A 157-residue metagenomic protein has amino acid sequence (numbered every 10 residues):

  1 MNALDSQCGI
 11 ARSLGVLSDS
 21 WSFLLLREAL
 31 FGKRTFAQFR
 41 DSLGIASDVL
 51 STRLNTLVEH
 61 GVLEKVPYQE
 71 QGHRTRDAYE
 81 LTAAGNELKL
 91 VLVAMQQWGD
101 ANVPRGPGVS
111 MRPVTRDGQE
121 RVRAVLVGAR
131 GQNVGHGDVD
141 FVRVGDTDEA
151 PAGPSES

Functional and structural regions predicted by a protein language model:
M1-D5: N-terminal intrinsically disordered/low-complexity leader segments
C8-V49: N-terminal helix-turn-helix DNA-binding core of bacterial DNA-binding proteins
S18, Q69-L92: Basic, amphipathic "hinge/linker" alpha-helix immediately C-terminal to the N-terminal HTH DNA-binding motif
L54-N55: Short, hydrophobic-biased segments on the C-terminal half of alpha helices that form "recognition helices"
G61-V62: Glycine-centered, phosphate/nucleic-acid-interacting loop/turn motifs that mediate DNA/RNA or nucleotide
K65: Short beta-strand "wing" residues that participate in macromolecule-binding interfaces
V93-S157: C-terminal regulatory/oligomerization modules of transcriptional regulators
